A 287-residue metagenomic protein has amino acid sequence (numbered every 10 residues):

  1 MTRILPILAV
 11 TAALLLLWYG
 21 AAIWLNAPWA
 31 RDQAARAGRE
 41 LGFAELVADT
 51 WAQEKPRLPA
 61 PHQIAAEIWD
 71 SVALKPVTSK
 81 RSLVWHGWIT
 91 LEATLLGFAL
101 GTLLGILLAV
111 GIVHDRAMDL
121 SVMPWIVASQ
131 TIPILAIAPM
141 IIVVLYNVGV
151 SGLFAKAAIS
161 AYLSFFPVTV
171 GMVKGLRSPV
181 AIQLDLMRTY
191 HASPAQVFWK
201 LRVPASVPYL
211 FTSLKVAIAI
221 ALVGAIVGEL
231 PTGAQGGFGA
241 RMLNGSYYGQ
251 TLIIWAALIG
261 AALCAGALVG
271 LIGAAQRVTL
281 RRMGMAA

Functional and structural regions predicted by a protein language model:
M1-A30: N-terminal signal-anchor/first transmembrane alpha helix
A27-A99: Periplasmic/extracellular loop-to-transmembrane helix junction in inner-membrane transport proteins
V84-L96, D119, I126-S129, V207 (+4 more regions): Alpha-helical membrane-interface segments at transmembrane helix boundaries
I89, A93, G97, I182 (+5 more regions): Start (N-cap) of specific transmembrane helices in multi-pass transporter permeases
L96-I126: Transmembrane-helix boundary motif in ABC transporter permease subunits
M123-P167, K174-G175: Generic hydrophobic transmembrane alpha-helix motif, especially the helices
S151-L214: Membrane-cytosol interface at the C-terminal ends of specific transmembrane alpha-helices in multi-pass membrane
R177, A256-A287: C-terminal transmembrane helix and the adjacent membrane-cytosol boundary/short C-terminal tail of inner/organellar
